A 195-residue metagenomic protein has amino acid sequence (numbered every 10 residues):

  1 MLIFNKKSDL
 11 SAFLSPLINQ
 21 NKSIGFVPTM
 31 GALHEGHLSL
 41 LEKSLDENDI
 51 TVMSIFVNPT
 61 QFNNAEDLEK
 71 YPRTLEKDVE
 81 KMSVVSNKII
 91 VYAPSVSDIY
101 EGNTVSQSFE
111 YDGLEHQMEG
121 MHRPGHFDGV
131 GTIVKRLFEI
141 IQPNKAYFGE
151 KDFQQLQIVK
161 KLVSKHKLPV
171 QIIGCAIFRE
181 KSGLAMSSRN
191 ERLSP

Functional and structural regions predicted by a protein language model:
M1-P195: Nucleotidyltransferase catalytic core that binds NTPs
